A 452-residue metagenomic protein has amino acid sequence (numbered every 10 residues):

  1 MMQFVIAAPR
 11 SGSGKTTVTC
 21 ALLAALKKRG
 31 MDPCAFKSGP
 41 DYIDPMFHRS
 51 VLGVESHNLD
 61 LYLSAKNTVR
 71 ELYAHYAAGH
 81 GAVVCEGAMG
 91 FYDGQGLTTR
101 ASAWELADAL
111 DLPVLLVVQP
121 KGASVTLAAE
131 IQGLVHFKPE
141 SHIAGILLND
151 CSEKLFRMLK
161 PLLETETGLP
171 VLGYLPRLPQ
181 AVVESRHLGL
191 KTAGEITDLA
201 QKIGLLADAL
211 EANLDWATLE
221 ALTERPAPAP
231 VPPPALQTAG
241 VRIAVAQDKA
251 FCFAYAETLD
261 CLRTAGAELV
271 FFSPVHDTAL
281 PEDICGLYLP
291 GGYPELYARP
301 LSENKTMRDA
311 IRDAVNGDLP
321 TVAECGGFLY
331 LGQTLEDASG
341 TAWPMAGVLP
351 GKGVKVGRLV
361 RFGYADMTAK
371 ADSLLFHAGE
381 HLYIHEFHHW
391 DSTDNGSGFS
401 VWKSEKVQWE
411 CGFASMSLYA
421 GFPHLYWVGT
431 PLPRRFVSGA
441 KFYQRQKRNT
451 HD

Functional and structural regions predicted by a protein language model:
M2-L110, V118-H142, D150-R157: ATP-dependent carboxylate-amine ligase catalytic core
V5, V84-E86, L115, L147 (+3 more regions): Structural motif
K37-S38, V171-P179, E268-H276: Beta-strand->loop->alpha-helix junctions that form or flank phosphate-binding loops in nucleotide-handling enzymes
A107, A212-N213, Q237-A239, F251-C261 (+3 more regions): C-terminal and late-domain segments of enzyme folds
L112, L169, N316-P320: A short helix->loop->beta-strand "cap" motif at the edges of active sites that frequently abuts
S124-A235: Internal gly/pro-rich beta-alpha loop/helix module that stabilizes soluble enzyme cofactors or their anionic handles
V241-K305, D309-A314: Phosphate-binding active sites in nucleotide-utilizing proteins
P294-D372: Cysteine-nucleophile active-site neighborhood
